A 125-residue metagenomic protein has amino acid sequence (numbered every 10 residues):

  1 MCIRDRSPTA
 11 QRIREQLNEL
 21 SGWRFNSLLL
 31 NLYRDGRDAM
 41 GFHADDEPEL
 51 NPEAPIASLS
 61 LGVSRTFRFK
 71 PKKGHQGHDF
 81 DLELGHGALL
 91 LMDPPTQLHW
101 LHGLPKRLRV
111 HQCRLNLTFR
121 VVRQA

Functional and structural regions predicted by a protein language model:
M1-D5: Conserved small/polar residues in nucleotide/adenosyl-binding loops
T9, I13, L17: Phosphate-interacting basic helix/loop segments used at nucleotide- and nucleic-acid interfaces
N18, G22-Y33, M40: Anionic-ligand-binding alpha/beta catalytic cores of soluble enzymes and soluble regulatory domains that recognize
S27, A39, I56, D79 (+1 more regions): Broad gene-expression machinery/nucleic-acid interaction feature
L29-L32, G41, S60, K70 (+1 more regions): Short, conserved beta-strand edge motifs with alternating hydrophobic and charged residues
L32-D35, E49-T66: Short, conserved beta-strand element in jelly-roll/cupin
M40-E47: Histidine-centered catalytic micro-motifs
V63-A125: Catalytic core of Fe(II)/2-oxoglutarate
